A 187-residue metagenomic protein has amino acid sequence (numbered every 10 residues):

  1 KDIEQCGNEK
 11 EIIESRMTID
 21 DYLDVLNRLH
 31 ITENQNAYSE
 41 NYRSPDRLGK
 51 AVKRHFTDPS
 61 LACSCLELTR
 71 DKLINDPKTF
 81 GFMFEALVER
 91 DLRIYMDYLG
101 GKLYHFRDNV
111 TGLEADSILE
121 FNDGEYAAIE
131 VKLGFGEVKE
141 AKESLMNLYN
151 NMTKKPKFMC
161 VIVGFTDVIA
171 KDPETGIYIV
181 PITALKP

Functional and structural regions predicted by a protein language model:
K1-E125: Accessory nucleic acid-recognition modules appended to NTPase machines
L66-L68, E130, E140-A141, K171-P173: Short conserved micro-motifs at the rims of enzyme active sites and ligand-binding pockets
Y95-Y98, N147-P156: Arginine/glycine-rich "motif VI" loop of SF2 helicases in the C-terminal RecA-like domain
E125-A127, F158: Structural motif
A127-G136: Active-site ExK catalytic segment of metal-dependent nucleases
F135-L145: Active-site-adjacent loop/helix micro-motif of nuclease/hydrolase catalytic cores
K157-G164: Short, hydrophobic beta-strand segments that form beta-sheet elements in well-ordered domains
G164-P187: Domain-level recognition of nuclease-like catalytic cores that cleave nucleotide substrates
